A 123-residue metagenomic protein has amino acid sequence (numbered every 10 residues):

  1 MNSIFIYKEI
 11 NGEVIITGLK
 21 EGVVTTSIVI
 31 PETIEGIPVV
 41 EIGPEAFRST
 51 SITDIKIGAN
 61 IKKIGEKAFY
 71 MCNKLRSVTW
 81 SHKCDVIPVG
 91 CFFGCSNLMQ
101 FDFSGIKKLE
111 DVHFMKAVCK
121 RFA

Functional and structural regions predicted by a protein language model:
N2-V14, V23-V40, T50-K63, N73-V86 (+2 more regions): Structural signature of tandem-repeat unit edges
L19-E21, A46: Acidic, Ser/Thr
